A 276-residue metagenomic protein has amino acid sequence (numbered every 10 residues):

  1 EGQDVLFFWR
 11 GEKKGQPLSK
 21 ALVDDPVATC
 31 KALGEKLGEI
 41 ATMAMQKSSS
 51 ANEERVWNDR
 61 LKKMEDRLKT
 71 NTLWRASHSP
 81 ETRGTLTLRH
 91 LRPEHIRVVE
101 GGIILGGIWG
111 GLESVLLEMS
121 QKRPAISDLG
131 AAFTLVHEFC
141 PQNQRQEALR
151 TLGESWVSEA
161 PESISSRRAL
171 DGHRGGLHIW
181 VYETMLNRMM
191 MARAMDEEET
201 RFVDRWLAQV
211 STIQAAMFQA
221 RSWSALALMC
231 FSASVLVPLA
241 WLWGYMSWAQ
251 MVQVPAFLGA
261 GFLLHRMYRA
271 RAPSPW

Functional and structural regions predicted by a protein language model:
E1-G2: Short beta-strand micro-motifs within the conserved protein kinase catalytic domain, predominantly in the N-lobe
L6-P93, R97-L105, G111-S127, A131 (+10 more regions): ATP-dependent phospho-/nucleotidyl transfer catalytic cores
D25, K47-S48, Q144, R221 (+3 more regions): Short, flexible coil/linker elements and helix-boundary hinge sites characteristic of intrinsically disordered
G153-S166: Generic long, charged, amphipathic alpha-helical segments
S165-R168, H173: A detector of tandemly repeated sequence units and domain arrays
G175-I179, S224-L228, A249-V252: Alpha-helical transmembrane segments of integral membrane proteins
A208-S234: Cytosolic-side membrane-insertion boundary helix
M229-S274: Transmembrane alpha-helical hairpins and terminal membrane-anchor modules
